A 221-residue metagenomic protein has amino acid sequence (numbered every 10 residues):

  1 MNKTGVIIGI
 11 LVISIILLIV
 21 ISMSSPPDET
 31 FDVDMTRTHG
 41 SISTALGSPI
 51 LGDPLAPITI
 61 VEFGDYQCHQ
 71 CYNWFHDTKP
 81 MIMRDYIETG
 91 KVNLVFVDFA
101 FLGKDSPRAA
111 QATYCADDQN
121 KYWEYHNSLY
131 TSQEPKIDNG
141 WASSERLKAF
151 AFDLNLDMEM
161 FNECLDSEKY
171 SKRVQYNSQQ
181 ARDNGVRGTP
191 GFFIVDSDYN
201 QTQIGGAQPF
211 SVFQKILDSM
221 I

Functional and structural regions predicted by a protein language model:
M1-F31, F63, K79, K148-I221: C-terminal cap of thioredoxin/glutaredoxin-like
F31-S43, S144: Periplasmic c-type cytochrome electron-transfer domains
R37-I42, C71-F75, S171-K172, D183: A short linear-motif detector with a strong N-terminal bias
S41-I58: A short beta-strand-turn-helix
S48-P49, F99, S128, T202: Flexible, active-site-adjacent loop/turn segments at secondary-structure boundaries
P49-L51, D85, A181-D183: Short, flexible, glycine/charge-rich loop motifs used to bind or transfer phosphoryl groups or to couple energy/partner
I50, L102-G103, C115, S171 (+1 more regions): A generic helix-loop boundary/linker signal
A56, V61-Q67, Y72-F152, N184-R187 (+1 more regions): Structural alpha/beta surface segment adjacent to cysteine/selenocysteine redox centers across thiol/disulfide enzymes
